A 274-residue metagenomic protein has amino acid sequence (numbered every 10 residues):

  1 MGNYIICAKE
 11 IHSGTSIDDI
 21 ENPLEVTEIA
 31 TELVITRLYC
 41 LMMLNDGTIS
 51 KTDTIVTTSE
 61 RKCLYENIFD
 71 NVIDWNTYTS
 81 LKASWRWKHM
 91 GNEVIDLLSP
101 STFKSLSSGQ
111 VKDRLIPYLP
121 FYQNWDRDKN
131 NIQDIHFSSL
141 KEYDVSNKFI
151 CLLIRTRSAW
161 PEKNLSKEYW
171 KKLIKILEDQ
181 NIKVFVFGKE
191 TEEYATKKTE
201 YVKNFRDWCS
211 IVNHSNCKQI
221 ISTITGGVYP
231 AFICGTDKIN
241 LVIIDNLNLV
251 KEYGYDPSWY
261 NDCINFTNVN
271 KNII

Functional and structural regions predicted by a protein language model:
N3-Y4, F149, Q219: Structural motif
Y4-S107, S210-I211, G226-I233: Active-site and donor-binding regions of nucleotide-sugar-utilizing enzymes
A8-K9, L24-V26, T31, I55-S59 (+5 more regions): Short His-Asn-centered micro-motif
I49-K51, V145-N147, Q180, S215-N216: Residue-level preference for short coil/turn positions at secondary-structure junctions
K88-K148: A nucleotide-sugar donor-handling region in carbohydrate enzymes
S146-W160: Conserved donor-binding/catalytic core segment of Leloir-type glycosyltransferases
K163, K167-F266: Donor-binding and catalytic core of enzymes assembling or modifying cell-surface/extracellular glycoconjugates
I264-I274: Change "using UDP/GDP/dTDP sugars" to "using nucleotide sugars
